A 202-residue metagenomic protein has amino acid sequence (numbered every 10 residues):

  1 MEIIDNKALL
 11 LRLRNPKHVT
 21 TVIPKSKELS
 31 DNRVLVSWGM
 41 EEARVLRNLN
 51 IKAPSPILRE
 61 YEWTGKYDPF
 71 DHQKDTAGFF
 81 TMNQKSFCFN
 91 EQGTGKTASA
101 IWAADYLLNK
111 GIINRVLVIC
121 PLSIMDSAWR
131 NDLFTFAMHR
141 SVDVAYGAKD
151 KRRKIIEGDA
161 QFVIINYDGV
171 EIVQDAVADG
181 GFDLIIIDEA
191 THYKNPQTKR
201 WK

Functional and structural regions predicted by a protein language model:
M1-A53, K110: Charged, low-complexity intrinsically disordered regions
H18-L29, I51-G78, M82-K85, T94-K202: SF2 helicase/translocase NTPase motor core, specifically the RecA-like lobe 1 inter-motif segment between Walker
N90: The Walker A (P-loop) glycine that initiates the GxxxxGKT/S ATP-binding motif of P-loop NTPases
